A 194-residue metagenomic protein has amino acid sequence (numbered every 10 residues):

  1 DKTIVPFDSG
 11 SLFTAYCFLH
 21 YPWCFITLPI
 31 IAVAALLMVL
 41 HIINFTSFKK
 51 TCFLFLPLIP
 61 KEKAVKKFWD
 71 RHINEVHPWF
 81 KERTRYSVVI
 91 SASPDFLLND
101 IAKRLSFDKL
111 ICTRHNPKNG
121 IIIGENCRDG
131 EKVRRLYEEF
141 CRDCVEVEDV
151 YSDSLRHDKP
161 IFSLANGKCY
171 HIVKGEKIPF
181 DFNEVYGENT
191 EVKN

Functional and structural regions predicted by a protein language model:
D1-H41: Active-site neighborhood of HAD-like aspartate-dependent phosphohydrolases
D8-S11, V39-F55, K132, H157-D158 (+1 more regions): Residue-level signal for functionally critical sites in structured catalytic/ligand-binding pockets
F13-T14, V33, F45-K49, K61 (+2 more regions): Generic alpha-helix detector with strongest preference for long hydrophobic helices that associate with membranes
T14-A15, I30-I31, C52-L58, E75-P78 (+2 more regions): Generic detector of short, locally flexible boundary/turn motifs and exposed helical patches
T27-F53, A102-L105, K109-L110: Short, compositionally biased "basic patch" segments
L36-H41, C52, L56-P60, E125 (+2 more regions): Short amphipathic alpha-helical patches
F45-V76: Metal-dependent phosphoesterase signature
A64-N194: C-terminal cap/substrate-recognition subdomain and adjoining C-terminal extension of metal-dependent phosphatase-like
